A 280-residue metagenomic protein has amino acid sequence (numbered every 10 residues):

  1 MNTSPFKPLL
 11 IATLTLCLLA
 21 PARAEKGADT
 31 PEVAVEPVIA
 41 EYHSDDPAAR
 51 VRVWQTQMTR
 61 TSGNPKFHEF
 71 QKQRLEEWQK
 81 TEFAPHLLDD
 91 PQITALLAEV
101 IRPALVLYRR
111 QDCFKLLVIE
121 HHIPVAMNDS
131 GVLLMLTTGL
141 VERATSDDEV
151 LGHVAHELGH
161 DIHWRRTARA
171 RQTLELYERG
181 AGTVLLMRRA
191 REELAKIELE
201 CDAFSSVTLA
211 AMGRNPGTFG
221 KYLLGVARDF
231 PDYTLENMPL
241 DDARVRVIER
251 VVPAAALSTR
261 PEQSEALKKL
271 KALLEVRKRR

Functional and structural regions predicted by a protein language model:
M1-L10: Bacterial N-terminal signal peptides that target proteins for export
L10-C17: Bacterial N-terminal signal peptides
L19-A22: N-terminal signal peptide c-region/cleavage motif recognized by signal peptidases
A24-D89, A95, V106-C113, H121 (+3 more regions): C-terminal capping/extension segments of zinc metalloprotease domains
C113-V132: Catalytic zinc-binding patch centered on the HExxH motif and its immediate surroundings that defines zinc-dependent
S146-I162: Short alpha-helix carrying the canonical HExxH Zn2+-binding catalytic motif
R166-A190: Post-HEXXH active-site segment of zinc metalloproteases
